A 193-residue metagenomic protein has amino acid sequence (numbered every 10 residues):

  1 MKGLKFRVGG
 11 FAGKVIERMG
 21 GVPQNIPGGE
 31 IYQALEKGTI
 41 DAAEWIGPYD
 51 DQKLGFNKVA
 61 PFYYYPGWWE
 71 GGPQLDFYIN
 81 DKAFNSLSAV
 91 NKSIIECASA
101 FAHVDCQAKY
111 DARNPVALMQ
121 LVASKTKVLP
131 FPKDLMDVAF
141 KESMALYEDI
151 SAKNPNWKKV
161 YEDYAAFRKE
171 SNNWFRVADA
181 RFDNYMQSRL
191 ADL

Functional and structural regions predicted by a protein language model:
K2-L193: N-terminal secretory/targeting leader peptides
